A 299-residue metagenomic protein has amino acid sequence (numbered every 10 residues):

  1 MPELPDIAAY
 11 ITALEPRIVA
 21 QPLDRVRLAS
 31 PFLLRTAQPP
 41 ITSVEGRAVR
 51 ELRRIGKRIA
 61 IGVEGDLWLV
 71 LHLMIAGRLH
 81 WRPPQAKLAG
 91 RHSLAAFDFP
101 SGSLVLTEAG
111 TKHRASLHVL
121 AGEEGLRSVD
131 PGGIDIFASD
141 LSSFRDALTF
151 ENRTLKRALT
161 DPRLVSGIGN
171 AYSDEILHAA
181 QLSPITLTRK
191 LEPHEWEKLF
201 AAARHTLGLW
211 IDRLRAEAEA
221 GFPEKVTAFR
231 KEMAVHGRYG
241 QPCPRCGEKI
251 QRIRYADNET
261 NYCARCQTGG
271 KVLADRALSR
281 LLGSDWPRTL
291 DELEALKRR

Functional and structural regions predicted by a protein language model:
M1-L120, A138, R280-S284, T289-R299: Gly/Gly-Pro- and Ser/Thr-rich, intrinsically disordered tail segments characteristic of DNA damage-repair and tolerance
P22-P40, R53, R58, A147-R299: Basic, nucleic-acid-binding surfaces and adjacent catalytic neighborhoods in DNA/RNA-processing proteins
L69-L182, L187-K190, H194, L199-F200: Phosphate/anion-contacting hairpin/loop surfaces
